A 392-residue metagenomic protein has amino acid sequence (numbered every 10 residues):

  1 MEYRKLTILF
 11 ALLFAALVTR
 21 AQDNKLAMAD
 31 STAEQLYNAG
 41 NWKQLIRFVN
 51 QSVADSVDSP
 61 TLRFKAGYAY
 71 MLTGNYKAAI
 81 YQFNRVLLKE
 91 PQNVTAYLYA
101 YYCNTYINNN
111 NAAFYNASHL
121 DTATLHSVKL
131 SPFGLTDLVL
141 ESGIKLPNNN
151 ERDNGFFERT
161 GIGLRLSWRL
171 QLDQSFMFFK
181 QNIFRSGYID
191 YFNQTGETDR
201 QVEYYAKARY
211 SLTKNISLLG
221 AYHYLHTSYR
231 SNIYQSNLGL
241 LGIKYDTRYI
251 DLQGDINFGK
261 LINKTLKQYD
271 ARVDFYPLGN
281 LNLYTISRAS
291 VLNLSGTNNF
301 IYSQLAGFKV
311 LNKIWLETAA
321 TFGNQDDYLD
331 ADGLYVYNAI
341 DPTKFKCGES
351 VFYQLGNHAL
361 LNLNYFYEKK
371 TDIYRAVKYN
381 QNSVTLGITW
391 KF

Functional and structural regions predicted by a protein language model:
M1-L26: Bacterial Sec-dependent N-terminal signal peptides
Q22-S131: Alpha-helical protein-protein interaction scaffolds
S59, N93, N110, A123-S127 (+5 more regions): Alpha-solenoid repeat scaffolds
I107, I162-L170, Y210-I216, Y245-Y249 (+5 more regions): Outer-membrane beta-barrel strand-turn architecture
F133-R165, L170: Short glycine/proline- and aromatic-enriched beta-strand/turn motifs that initiate or cap beta-hairpins
M177-E203, Y222-R230, D255-A271, Y276 (+2 more regions): Outer-membrane beta-barrel translocator/channel fold
S217-N257: Hydrophobic alpha-helical segments and helix pairs
N380-F392: Outer-membrane beta-barrel "beta-signal"
